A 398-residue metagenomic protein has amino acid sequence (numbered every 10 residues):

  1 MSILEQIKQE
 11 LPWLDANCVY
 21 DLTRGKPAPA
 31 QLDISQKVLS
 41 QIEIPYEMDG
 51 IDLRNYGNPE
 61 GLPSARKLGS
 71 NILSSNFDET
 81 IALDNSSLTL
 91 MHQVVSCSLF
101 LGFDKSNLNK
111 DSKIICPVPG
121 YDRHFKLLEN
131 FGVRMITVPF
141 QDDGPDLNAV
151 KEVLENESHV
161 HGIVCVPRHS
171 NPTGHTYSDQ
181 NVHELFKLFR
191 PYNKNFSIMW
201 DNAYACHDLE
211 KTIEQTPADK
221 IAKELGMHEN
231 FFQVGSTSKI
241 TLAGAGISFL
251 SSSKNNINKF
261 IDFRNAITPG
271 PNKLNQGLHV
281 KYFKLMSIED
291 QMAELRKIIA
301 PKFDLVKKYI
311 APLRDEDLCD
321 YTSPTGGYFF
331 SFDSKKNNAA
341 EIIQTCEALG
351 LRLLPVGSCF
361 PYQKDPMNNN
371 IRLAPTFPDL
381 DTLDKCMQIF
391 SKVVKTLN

Functional and structural regions predicted by a protein language model:
M1-L4, G57, P63-K67, N71 (+4 more regions): PLP-dependent enzyme catalytic core of the Aspartate aminotransferase-like
S2-M91, L99, L397: N-terminal small-domain helix-loop-helix segment of the aminotransferase-like
E10-P12, N256-I257, I261, S331-R372 (+1 more regions): Conserved C-terminal alpha-helix-loop-beta "cap" of PLP-dependent enzymes that closes/shapes the active-site mouth
R24, A293-K307, L318-D333, T345-E347: Conserved glycine-rich beta-strand-loop-beta hairpin in the small C-terminal domain of fold type I
G25-P29, S87-L88, G120-D122, D143 (+9 more regions): Short, solvent-exposed loop/turn segments at secondary-structure junctions
I51-N193, A205-G226, S391: Conserved core of the PLP fold type I
A222-A300, K395: Conserved core segment of the aminotransferase class I/II
